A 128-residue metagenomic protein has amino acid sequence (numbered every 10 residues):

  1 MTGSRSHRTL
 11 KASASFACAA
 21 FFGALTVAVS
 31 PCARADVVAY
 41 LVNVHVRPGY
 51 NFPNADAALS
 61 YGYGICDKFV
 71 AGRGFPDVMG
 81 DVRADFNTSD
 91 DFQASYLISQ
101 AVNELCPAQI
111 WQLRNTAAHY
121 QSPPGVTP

Functional and structural regions predicted by a protein language model:
M1-A35: Secretory targeting and sorting signals
D36-N43: Cleaved targeting-peptide boundary
V38, L59-Y63, P76: Short amphipathic alpha-helical segments
V44-P48, A55: Extracytoplasmic/periplasm-facing segments of secreted or lipoprotein envelope proteins
F52-A57, D90-Q93: Structural motif
A58-A71, R83-D85: Amphipathic alpha-helical segments that form the core helices of the histone-fold
G74-P128: Compact alpha-helical subdomains of small soluble proteins
